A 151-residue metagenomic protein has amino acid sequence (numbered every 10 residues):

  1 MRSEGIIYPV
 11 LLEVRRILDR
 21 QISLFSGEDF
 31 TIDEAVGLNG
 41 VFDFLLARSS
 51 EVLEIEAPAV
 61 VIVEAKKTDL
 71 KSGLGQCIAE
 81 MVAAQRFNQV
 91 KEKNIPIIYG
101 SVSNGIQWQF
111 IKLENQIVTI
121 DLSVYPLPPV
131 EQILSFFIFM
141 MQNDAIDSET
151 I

Functional and structural regions predicted by a protein language model:
M1-D29: Acidic-basic catalytic patches of nuclease active cores, encompassing PD-(D/E)XK and other metal-cofactor nuclease
R2-S3, G37-F42, S72-C77: Phosphate/oxyanion-binding active-site loops and adjacent basic polyanion-contact surfaces
I6, F42-S50, P58-K67, E80: Conserved catalytic cores of phosphodiester-cleaving nucleases, focusing on short active-site segments
I22-V52: Active-site metal-binding core of divalent-cation-utilizing nuclease and nuclease-like domains
F30-I32, E64-L70: A short glycine/serine-rich beta->alpha loop
V52-A57, E92-I95: Short, solvent-exposed loop/turn segments that connect beta-strands within catalytic domains and beta-strand-rich
T68-I120: Nucleic-acid nuclease catalytic cores
G105-I151: Intrinsically disordered, low-complexity terminal regions enriched in charged/polar residues
